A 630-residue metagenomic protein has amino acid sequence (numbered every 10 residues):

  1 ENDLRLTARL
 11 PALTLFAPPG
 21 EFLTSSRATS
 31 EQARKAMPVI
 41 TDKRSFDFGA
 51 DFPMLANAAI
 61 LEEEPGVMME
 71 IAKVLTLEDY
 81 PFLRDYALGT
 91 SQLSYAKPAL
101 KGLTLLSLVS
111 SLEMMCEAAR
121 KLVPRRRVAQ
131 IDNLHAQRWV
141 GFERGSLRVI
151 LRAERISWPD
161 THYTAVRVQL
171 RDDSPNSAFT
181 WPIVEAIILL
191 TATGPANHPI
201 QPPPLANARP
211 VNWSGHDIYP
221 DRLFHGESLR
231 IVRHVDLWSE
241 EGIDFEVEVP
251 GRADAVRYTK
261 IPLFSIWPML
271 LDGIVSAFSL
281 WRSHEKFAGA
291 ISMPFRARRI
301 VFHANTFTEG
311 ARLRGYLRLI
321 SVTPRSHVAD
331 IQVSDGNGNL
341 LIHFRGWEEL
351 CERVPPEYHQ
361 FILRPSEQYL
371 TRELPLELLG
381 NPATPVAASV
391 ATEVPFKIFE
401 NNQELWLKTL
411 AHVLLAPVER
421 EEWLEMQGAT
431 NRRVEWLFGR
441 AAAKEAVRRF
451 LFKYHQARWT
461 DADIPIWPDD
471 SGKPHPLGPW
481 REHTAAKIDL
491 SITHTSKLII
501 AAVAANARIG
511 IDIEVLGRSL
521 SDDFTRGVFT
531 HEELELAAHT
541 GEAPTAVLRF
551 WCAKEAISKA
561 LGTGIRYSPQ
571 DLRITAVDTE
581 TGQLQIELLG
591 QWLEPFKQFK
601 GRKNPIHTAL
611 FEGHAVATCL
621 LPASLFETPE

Functional and structural regions predicted by a protein language model:
E1-S389, R602-K603, E627: Acyl-thioester-processing domains in fatty-acid/polyketide/NRPS systems
P375-E630: Core catalytic alpha/beta fold that binds nucleotide/phospho-ligands
